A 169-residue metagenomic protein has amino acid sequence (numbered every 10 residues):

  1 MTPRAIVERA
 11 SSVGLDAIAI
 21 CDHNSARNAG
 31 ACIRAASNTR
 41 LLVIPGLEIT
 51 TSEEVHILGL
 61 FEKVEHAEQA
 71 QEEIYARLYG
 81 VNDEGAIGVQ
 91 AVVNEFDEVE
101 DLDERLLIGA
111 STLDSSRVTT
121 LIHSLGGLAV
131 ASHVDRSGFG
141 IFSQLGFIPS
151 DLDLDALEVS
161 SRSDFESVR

Functional and structural regions predicted by a protein language model:
M1, N24-S25: Di-metal (Zn2+ and/or Mg2+/Mn2+) metal-binding site signature of metallo-dependent hydrolases with the MBL/beta-CASP
M1-A10, G140-G146: Short, acidic/polar
M1-R4, V13, G109, L113-D114: Short N-terminal signal/transit or membrane-insertion segments and the immediately adjacent low-complexity/disordered
I6, A29-C32, V118: Aromatic/hydrophobic pocket-lining residues that form π-stacking "cages" and hydrophobic walls in ligand
I6-N24, E48, D101-D103, G127-V130: Divalent metal-dependent hydrolysis catalytic cores, especially in the metallo-beta-lactamase
A26-N38: Metal-dependent catalytic neighborhoods of phosphoester/phosphodiester hydrolases
A35-E158, S163-R169: Extended substrate/RNA-proximal surfaces in nucleic-acid metabolism proteins
